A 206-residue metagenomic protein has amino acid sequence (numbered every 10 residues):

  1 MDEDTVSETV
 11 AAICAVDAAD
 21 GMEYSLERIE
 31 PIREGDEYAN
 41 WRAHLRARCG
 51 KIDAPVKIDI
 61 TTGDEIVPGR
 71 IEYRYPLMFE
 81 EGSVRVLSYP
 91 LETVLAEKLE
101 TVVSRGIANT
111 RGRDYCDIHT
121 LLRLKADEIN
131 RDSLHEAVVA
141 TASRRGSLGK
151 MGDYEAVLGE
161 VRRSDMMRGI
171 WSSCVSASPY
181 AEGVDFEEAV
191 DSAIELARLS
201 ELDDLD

Functional and structural regions predicted by a protein language model:
M1-D206: Structured mid-to-C-terminal alpha-helical surface segments
